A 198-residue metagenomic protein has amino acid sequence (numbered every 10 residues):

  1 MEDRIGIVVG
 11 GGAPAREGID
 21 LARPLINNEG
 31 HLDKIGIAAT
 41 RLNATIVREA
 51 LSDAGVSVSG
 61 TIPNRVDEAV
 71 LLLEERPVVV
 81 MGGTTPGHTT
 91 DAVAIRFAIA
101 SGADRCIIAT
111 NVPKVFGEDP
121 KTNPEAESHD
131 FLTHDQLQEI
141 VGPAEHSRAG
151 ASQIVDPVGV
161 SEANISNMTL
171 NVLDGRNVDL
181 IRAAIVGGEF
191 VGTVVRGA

Functional and structural regions predicted by a protein language model:
M1-A198: C-terminal catalytic "cap/lid" subdomain
